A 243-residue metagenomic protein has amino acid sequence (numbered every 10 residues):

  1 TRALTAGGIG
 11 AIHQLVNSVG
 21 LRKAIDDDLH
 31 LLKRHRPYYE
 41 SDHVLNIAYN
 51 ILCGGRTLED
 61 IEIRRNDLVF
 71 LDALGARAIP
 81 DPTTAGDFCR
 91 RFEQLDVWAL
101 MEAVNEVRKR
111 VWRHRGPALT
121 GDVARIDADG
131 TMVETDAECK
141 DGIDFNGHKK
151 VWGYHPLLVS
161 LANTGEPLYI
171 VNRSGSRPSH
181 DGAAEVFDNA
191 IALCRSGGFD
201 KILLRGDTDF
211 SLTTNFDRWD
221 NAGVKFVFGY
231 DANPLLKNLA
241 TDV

Functional and structural regions predicted by a protein language model:
T1-R177, A184-G197, W219-A222: Dynamic "connector" segments at or just before major functional cores
R125, L203, K225: Hydrophobic "anchor" residues on beta-strands that sit immediately upstream of conserved functional sites
D129, K201-S211: Acidic/histidine-rich, metal-coordinating catalytic segments
V133, D209-S211, N233: Residue-level marker for beta-strand->alpha-helix junctions and adjacent short loops that shape enzyme
S196-D200, G229-D231: A structural preference for long, well-packed, hydrophobic secondary-structure segments
T213-R218: Catalytic cores of alpha/beta
W219-V243: Catalytic or ion-translocation cores adjacent to nucleophile or general acid/base/metal-coordination motifs in diverse
